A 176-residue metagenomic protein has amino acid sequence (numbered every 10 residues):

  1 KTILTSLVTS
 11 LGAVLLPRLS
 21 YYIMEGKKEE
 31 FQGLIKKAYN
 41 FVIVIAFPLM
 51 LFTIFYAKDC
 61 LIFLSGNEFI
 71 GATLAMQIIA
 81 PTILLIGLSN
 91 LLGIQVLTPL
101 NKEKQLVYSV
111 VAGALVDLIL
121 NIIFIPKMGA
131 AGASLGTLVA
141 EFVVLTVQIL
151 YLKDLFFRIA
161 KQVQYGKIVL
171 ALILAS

Functional and structural regions predicted by a protein language model:
K1-Y39, I43-A46, G93-P99: Helix-loop junctions and terminal segments of transmembrane helices in multi-pass membrane transport/translocation
T2, K37, M50, D59 (+4 more regions): Residue-level recognition of pore/gate-forming positions within transmembrane alpha-helices of multi-pass
L7, M50-F55, F63, A75 (+5 more regions): Membrane-embedded alpha-helical segments of multi-pass transporters/permeases
K36, F52-L85: Interfacial segments at transmembrane-helix termini and the short loops linking adjacent helices
F41-I54, V110, A131-L152: Short alpha-helical transmembrane segments in multi-pass integral membrane proteins
F41-V42, A140-S176: Membrane-interface "helix-start" segments
P81-V111, I123, L152-D154: Membrane-interface junctions at transmembrane-helix termini in multi-pass inner-membrane proteins
K104, V111-T146, I159, S176: Membrane-interface helix-loop junctions in multi-pass transport and translocation proteins
